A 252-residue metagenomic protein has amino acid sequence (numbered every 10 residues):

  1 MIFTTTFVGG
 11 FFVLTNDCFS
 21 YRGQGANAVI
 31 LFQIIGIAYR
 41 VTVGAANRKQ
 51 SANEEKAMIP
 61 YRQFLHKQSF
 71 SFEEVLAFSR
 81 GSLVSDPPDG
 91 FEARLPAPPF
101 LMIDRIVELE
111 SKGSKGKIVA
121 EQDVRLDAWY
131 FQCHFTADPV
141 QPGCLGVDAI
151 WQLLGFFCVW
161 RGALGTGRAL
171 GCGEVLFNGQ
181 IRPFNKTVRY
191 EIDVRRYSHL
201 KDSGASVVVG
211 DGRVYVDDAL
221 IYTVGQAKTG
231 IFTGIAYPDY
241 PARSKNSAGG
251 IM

Functional and structural regions predicted by a protein language model:
I2-F12: Positively charged N-terminal leader segments that act as targeting/secretion signals
G9-G10, G23-G25, G36, G44: Residue-identity detector for glycine
G36-V140, W160, G165, I181-R182 (+3 more regions): Non-catalytic linker/capping segments at the edges of enzyme domains
A149-Q152: Classical protein tyrosine phosphatase
A169-E174: Short, structured beta-strand/loop micro-motifs enriched in basic residues and often containing a Trp
F177-V194: A structural-propensity feature for long, helix-poor, extended segments
